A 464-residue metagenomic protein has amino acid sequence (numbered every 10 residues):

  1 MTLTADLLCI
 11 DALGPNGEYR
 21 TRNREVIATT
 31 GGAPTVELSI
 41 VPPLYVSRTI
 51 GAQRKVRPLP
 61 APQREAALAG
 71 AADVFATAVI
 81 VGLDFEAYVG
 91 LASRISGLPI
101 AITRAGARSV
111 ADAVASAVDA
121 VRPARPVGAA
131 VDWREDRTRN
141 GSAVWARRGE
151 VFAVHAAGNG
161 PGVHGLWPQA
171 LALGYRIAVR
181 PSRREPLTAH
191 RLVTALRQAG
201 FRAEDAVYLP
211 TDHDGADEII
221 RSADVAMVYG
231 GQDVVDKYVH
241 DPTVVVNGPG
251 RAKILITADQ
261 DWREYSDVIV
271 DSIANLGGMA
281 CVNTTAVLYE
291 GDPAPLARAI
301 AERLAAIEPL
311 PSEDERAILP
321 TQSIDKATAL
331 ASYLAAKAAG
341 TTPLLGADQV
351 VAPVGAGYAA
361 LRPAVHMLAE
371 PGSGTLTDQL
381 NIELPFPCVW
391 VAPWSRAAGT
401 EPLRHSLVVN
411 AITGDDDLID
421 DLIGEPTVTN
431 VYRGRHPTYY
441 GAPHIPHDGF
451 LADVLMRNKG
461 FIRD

Functional and structural regions predicted by a protein language model:
M1-N140: N-terminal Rossmann-like NAD(P)+-binding subdomain of aldehyde/semialdehyde dehydrogenases
A28-V41, R57-A78, F201, S266 (+4 more regions): Conserved C-terminal structural/oligomerization subdomain of aldehyde/semialdehyde dehydrogenase
A52-Q53, G215, P293: Hydrophobic/basic alpha-helical segments enriched in Actinobacteria
T103-A107, H155-A157, R180, L288-G291: Short beta-strand->loop
A124-V270, D415, R433, I445-D448 (+1 more regions): Rossmann-like NAD(P) dinucleotide-binding subdomain of oxidoreductase/dehydrogenase enzymes
W145-R147, I219-S222, A336-A338, E401-H405 (+1 more regions): Flexible, charged surface loops at secondary-structure boundaries
Q198-R202, A223-V225, V235-M367, P371: ALDH superfamily catalytic-core signature
L209-D212, L345-D348, A392: Short loop/edge segments at beta-strand edges and connector loops that shape dinucleotide/nucleotide cofactor-binding
